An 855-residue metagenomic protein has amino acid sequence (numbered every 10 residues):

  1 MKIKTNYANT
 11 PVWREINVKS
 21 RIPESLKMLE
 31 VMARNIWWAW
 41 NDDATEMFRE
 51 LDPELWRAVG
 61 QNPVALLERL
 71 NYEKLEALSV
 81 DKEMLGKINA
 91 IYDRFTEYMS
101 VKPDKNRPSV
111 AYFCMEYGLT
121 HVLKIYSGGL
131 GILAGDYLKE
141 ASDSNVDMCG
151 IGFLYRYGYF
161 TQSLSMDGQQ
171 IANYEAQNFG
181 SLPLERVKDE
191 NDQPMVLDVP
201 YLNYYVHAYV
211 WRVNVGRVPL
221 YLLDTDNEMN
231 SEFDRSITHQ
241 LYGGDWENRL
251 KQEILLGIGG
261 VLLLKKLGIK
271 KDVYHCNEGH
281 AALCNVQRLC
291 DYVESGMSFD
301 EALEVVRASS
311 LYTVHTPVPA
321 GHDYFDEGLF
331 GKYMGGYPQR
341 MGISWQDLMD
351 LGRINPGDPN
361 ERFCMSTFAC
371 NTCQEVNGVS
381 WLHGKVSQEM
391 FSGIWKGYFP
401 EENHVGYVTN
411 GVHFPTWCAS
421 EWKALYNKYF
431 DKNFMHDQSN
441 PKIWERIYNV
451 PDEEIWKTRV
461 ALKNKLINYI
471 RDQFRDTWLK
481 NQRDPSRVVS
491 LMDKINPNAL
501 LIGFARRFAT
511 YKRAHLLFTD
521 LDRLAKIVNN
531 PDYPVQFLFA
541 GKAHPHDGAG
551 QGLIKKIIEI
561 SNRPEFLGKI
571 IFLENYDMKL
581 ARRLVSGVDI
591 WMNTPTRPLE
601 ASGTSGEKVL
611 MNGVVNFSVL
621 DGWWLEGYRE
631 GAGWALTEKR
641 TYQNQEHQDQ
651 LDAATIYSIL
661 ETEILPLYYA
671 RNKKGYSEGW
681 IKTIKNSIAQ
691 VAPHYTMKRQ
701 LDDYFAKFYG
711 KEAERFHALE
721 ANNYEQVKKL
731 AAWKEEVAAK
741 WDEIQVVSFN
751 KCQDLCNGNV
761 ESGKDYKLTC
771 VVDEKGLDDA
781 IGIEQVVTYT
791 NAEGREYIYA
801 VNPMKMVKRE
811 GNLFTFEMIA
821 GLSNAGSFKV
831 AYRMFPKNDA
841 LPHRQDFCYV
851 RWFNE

Functional and structural regions predicted by a protein language model:
M1-E855: Catalytic cores of carbohydrate-active enzymes across secretory and cytosolic contexts
